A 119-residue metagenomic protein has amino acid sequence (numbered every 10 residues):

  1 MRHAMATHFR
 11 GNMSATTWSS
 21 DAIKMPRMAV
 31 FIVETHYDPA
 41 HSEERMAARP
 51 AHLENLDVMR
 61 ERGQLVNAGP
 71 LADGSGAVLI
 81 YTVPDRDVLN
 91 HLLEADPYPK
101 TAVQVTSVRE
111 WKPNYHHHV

Functional and structural regions predicted by a protein language model:
M1-R27: N-terminal amphipathic/basic-hydrophobic helices that include classical n-h-c signal peptides and signal-anchor
W18-V119: Conserved, structured core segments of small domains
